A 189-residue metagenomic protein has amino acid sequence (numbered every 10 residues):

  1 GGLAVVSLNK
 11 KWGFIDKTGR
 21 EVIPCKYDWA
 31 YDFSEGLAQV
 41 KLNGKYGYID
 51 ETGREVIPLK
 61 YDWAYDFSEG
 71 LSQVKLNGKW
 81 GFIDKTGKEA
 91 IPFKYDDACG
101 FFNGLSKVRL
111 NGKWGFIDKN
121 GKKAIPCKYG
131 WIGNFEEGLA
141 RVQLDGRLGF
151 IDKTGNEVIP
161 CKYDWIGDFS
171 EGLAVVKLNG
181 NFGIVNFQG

Functional and structural regions predicted by a protein language model:
G1-G189: Residue-level detector of conserved, function-critical positions
